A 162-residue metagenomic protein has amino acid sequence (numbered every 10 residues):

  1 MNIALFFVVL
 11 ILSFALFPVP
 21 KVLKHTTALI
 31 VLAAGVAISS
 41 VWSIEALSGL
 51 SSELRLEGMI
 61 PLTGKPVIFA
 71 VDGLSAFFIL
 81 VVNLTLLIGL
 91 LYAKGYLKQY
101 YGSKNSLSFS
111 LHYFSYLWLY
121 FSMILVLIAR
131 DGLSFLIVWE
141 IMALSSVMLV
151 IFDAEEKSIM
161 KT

Functional and structural regions predicted by a protein language model:
M1-A4, S13-F114: Transmembrane helix-loop-helix hairpins at membrane boundaries of multipass inner-membrane proteins
L5, I68-F69, L127, L136: Residue-level signal for helical boundary/lining positions with a hydrophobic bias
L5-K24, V147-I159: Cytoplasmic juxtamembrane interface segments
F7-I11, A34, V138-S145: Membrane-embedded alpha-helical segments of multi-pass membrane proteins, especially the transmembrane helices
L111-W118, S122-T162: Alpha-helical multi-pass transmembrane bundles of energy-transducing inner-membrane proteins
